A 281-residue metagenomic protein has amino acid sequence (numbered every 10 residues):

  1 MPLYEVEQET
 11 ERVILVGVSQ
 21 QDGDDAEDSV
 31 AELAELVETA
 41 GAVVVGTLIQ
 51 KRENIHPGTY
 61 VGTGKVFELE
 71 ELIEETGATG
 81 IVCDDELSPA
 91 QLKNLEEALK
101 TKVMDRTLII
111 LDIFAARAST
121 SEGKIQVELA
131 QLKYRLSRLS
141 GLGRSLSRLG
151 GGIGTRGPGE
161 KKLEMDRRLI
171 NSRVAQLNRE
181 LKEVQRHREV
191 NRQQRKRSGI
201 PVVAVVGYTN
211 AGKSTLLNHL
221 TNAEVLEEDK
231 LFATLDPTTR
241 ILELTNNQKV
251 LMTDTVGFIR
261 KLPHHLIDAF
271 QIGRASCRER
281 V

Functional and structural regions predicted by a protein language model:
M1-D112: N-terminal accessory targeting/assembly segments
Y4-V13, L142-D268, R274-R278: Conserved G1/Walker A P-loop phosphate-binding module
G23-A26, T59-T63, D85-E86, A118 (+2 more regions): Conserved phosphate/pyrophosphate-binding and hydrolysis machinery centered on Walker-type P-loop NTPases, extending
L33, L132, I170: A residue-level signal for conserved active-site and pocket-lining positions in enzyme catalytic cores
G64-V66, I267-F270: Charged helix-capping and loop-helix junction motifs
E71-V82, K133-S145: Extended, charge-rich low-complexity interaction segments
L108-A130: Short alpha-helix plus adjacent loop in nuclease-associated cores
I125, L132-R135, L139, L177 (+1 more regions): Non-transmembrane amphipathic alpha-helical segments
